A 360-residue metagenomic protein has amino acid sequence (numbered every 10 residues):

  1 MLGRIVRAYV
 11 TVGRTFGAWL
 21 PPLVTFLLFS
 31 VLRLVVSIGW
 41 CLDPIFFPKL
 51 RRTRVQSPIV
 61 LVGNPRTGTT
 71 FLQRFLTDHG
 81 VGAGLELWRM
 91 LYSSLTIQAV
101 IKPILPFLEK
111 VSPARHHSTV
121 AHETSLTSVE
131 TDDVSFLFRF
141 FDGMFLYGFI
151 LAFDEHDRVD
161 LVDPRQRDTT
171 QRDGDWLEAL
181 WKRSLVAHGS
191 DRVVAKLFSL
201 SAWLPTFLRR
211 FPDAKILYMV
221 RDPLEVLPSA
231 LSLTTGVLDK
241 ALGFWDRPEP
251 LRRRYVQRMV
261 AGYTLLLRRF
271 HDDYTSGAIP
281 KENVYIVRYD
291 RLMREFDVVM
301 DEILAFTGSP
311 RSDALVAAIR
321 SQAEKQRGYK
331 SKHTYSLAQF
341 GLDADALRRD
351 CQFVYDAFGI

Functional and structural regions predicted by a protein language model:
M1-V35, L50, D160-G174, L185 (+1 more regions): PAPS-dependent sulfotransferases, especially Golgi type II membrane carbohydrate sulfotransferases
W40-N64, M90-K102: N-terminal signal-anchor transmembrane helix
L61-T77: Glycine-rich phosphate-binding P-loop
D78-W88: Post-Walker A helix-loop "phosphate-sensing" segment adjacent to the P-loop in P-loop NTPases
L91-V193: PAPS-dependent sulfation machinery
S190-D213: Flexible, glycine/threonine-enriched loop-and-boundary segments that flank and lead into catalytic domains of large
V193-L197, Y218-V220, I286-R288: Short beta-strand segments
F207-S232: Conserved phosphate-donor/acceptor-positioning beta-strand/loop module used by diverse small-molecule
